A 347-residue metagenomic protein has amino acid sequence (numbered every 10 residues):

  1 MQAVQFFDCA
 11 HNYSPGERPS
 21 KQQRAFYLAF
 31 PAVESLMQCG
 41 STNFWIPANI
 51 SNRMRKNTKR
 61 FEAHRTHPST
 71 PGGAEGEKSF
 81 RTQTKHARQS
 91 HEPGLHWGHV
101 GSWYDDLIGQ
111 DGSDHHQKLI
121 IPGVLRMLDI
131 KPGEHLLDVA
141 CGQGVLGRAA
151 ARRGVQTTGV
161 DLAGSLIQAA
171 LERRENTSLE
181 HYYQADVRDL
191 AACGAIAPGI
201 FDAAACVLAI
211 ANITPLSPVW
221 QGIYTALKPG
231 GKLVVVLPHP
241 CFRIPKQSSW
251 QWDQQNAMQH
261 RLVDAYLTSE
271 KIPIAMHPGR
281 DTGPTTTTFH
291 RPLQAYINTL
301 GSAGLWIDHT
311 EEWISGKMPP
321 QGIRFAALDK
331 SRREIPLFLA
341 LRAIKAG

Functional and structural regions predicted by a protein language model:
R55-G72, G76-K131, V145, A149 (+2 more regions): Conserved class I S-adenosyl-L-methionine
H135-V139, Q143-A192: Class I SAM-dependent methyltransferase SAM/SAH-binding core
C193-A204: A short acidic, Gly/Pro-enriched loop at the edge of an enzyme's catalytic core that lines a small-molecule cofactor
D202-S217: A short SAM/SAH-binding and catalytic strip from SAM-dependent methyltransferases
S217-K232: A short glycine-rich, Lys/Arg-flanked "PGG" loop and its adjoining helix->strand segment in the class I
L233-P273: Conserved class I S-adenosyl-L-methionine
L237, C241-W250, R280-Q294: Acceptor-substrate binding/catalytic loop of class I
T287-T310: Short alpha-helix
